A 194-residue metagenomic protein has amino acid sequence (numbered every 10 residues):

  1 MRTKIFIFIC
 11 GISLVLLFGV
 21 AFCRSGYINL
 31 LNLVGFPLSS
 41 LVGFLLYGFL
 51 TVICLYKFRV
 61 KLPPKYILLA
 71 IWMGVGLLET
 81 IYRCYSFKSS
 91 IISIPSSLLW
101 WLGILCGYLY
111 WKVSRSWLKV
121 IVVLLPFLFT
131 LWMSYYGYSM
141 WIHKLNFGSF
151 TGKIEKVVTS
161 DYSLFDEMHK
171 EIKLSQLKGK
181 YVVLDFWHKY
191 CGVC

Functional and structural regions predicted by a protein language model:
K4-A21, L68-L77: Alpha-helical transmembrane segments
G19-N32, L77-I91, Y138-I142: Juxtamembrane "helix-exit" motif on the non-cytosolic side of transmembrane helices
V34, K65-W111: Membrane-embedded alpha-helical segments of integral membrane proteins
F44-P64, I104-W111: Canonical alpha-helical transmembrane segments
K61-I67, I92-P95, V113-P126: Membrane-interfacial entry segments at the cytosolic side of transmembrane helices
S97-L98, W117-D161: N-proximal helix/coil linker or "cap" segments that precede and/or mark the start of modular domains
Y162-V182: A short beta-strand-turn-helix
K178, F186-C194: Conserved redox-active cysteine motifs that mediate thiol-disulfide chemistry, especially di-cysteine Cys-X(1-2)-Cys
